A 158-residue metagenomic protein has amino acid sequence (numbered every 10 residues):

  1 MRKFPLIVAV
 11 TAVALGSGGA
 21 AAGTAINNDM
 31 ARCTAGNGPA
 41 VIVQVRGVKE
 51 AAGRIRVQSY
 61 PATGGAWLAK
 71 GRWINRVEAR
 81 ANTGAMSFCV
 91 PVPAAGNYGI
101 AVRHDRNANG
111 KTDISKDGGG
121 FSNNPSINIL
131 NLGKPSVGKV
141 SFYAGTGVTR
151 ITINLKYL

Functional and structural regions predicted by a protein language model:
V8-G16: Bacterial N-terminal signal peptides
G23-R32, N124, N128-Y157: Extracellular beta-sheet/turn segments enriched in Thr/Pro/Gly and aliphatic residues
V41-G47: A short, amphipathic beta-strand motif
R56-Y60, A101: Beta-strand signatures of extracellular beta-sandwich domains
E78-G84, A144-G145: Short proline/glycine- and polar residue-rich coil/turn motifs
A85-P93, I153: Exposed aromatic-hydrophobic patches
G96-V102: A short tyrosine-centered beta-strand micro-motif
D105-I114: Acidic, glycine-anchored loop motifs typical of Ca2+
